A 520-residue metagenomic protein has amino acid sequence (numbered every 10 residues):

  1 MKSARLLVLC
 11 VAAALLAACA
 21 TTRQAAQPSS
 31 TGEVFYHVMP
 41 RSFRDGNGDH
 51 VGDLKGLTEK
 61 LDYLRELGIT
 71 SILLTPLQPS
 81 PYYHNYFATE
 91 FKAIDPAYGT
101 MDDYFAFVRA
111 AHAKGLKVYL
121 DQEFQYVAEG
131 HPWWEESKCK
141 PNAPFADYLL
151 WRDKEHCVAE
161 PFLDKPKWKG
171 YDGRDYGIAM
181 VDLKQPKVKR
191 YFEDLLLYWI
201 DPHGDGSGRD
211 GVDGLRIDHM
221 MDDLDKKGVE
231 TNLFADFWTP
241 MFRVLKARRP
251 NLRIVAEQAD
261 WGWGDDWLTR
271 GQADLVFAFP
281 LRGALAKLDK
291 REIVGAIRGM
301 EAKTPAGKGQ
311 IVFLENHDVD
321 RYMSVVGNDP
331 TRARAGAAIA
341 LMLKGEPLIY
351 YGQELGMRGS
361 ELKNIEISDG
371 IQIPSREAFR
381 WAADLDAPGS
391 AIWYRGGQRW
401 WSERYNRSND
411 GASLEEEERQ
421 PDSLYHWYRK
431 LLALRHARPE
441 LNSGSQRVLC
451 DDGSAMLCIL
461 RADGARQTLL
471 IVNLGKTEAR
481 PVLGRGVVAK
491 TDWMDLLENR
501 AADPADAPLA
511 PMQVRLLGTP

Functional and structural regions predicted by a protein language model:
M1-V8: Bacterial N-terminal signal peptides that target proteins for export
A17-A18: C-terminal motif of bacterial Sec signal peptides marking the signal peptidase cleavage site
T22-F35, M39-G52, G56-T70, L77-R209 (+3 more regions): Substrate-binding/active-site clefts of carbohydrate-active enzymes
S30, T304-Q310, N316, R321-T468 (+1 more regions): Loop/helix patches that line or flank the sugar-binding groove of alpha-linked glycan CAZymes
V38, L64, L74, F91 (+9 more regions): Conserved, mostly hydrophobic/aromatic
V108-L116, Q125-Y126, H131-K140, D213-Q310 (+6 more regions): Active-site-proximal helices and loops of the catalytic beta/alpha 8
E478-E498: Beta-strand-rich binding/interaction modules
D503-P520: C-terminal beta-strand-rich structural cap/linker in extracellular carbohydrate-active enzymes
